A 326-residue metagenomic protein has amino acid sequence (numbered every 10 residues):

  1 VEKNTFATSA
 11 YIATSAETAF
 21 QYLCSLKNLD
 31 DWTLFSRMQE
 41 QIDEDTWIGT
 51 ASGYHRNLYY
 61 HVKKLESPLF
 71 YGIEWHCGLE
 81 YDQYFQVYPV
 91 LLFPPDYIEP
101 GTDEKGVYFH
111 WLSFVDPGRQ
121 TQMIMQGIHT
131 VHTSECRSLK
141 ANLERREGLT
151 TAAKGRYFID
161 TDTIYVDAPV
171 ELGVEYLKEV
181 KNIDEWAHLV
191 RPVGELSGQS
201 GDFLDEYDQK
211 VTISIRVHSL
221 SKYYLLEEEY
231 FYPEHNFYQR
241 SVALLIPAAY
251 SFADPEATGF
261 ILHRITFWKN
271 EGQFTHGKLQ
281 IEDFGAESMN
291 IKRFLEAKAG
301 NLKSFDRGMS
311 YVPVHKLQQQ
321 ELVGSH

Functional and structural regions predicted by a protein language model:
V1-D43, A141-S197, L317, E321-H326: Hydrophobic ligand-binding cavity/cleft-lining segments
T5-A7, H55-Y60, E80-V90, I159-T161 (+2 more regions): Short, surface-exposed coil-to-beta transition loops
R37-Q41, Y60-L65, P100, V190-L196 (+2 more regions): Short, exposed beta-strand/loop patches in secreted or surface proteins that constitute
Q41-G49, E66-E74, E195-D202, S219-E228: Short, hydrophobic/aromatic-rich segments at coil-to-beta transitions
G53-R56, K64-Y71, Y81, Y207-V211 (+1 more regions): Short, charged/polar surface micro-motifs in flexible loops or helix N-caps
E74-A141, F231-R293, L302-D306, G324: Beta-strand/loop substructures that line and gate deep hydrophobic ligand-binding cavities in soluble
L149-G155, G300-V312: Short, flexible loop/turn segments with low-complexity composition
